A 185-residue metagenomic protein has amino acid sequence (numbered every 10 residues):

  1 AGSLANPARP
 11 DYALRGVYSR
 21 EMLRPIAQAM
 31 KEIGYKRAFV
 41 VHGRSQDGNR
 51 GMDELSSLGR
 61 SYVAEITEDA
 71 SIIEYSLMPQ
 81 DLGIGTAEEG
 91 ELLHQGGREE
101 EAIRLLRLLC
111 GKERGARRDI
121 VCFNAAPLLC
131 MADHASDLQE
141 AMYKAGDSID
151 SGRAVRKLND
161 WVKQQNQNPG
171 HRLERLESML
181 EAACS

Functional and structural regions predicted by a protein language model:
A1-S185: Glycine-rich anion-binding loops and their surrounding alpha/beta cores
